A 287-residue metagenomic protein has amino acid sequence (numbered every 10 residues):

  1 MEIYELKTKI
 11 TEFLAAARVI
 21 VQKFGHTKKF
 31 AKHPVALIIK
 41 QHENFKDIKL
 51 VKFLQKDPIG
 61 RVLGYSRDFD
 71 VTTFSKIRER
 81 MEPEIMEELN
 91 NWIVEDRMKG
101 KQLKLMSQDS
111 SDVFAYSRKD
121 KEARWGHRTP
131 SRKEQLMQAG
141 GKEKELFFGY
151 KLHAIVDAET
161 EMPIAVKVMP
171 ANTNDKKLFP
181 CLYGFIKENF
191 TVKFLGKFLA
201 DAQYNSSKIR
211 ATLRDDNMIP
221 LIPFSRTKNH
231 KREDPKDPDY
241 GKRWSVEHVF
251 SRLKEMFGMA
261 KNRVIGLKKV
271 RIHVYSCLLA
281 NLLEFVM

Functional and structural regions predicted by a protein language model:
E2-E43: Basic, short loop/linker segments at the boundary and entry of helix-turn-helix/winged-helix-like folds
I20-T27, R61-L63, V168, N262-V264: A short glycine/serine-rich beta->alpha loop
G25-P34, H42-F45, P83-A202, S207-D216: Polybasic low-complexity intrinsically disordered regions
T27-L89: Short, positively charged, Gly/Tyr-enriched micro-motifs that form contact patches at catalytic or ligand/partner
I38-Q41, G184, N281-F285: Short glycine/serine- and small hydrophobic-enriched flexible loop segments
K197, A202-G266: Helix-centered, glycine/charged polyanion-binding patches within enzymatic domains that contact phosphate-containing
K268-M287: Charge-patterned, long linear interaction tracts outside catalytic cores
